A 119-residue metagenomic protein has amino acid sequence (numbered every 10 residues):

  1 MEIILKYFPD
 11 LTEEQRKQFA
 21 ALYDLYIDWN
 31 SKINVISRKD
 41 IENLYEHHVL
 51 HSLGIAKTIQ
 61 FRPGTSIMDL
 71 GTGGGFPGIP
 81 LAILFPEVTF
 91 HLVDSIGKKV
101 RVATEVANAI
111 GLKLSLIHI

Functional and structural regions predicted by a protein language model:
M1-D28, I33: N-terminal auxiliary segments of SAM/dcSAM-dependent transferases
E46-P63: Conserved alpha-helix/loop element of class I SAM-dependent methyltransferases that forms part of the SAM/SAH-binding
P63-G71: Conserved class I S-adenosyl-L-methionine
G74-E87: Conserved SAM-binding loop of SAM-dependent methyltransferases across substrates and taxa, primarily the Class I
T89-D94: Conserved SAM-binding motif I beta-strand of class I
K99-R101: Short alpha-helix immediately C-terminal to the canonical SAM-binding loop
T104-L114: Short, conserved SAM-binding/catalytic segment of Class I S-adenosyl-L-methionine-dependent methyltransferases
I117-I119: Conserved small/polar residues in nucleotide/adenosyl-binding loops
